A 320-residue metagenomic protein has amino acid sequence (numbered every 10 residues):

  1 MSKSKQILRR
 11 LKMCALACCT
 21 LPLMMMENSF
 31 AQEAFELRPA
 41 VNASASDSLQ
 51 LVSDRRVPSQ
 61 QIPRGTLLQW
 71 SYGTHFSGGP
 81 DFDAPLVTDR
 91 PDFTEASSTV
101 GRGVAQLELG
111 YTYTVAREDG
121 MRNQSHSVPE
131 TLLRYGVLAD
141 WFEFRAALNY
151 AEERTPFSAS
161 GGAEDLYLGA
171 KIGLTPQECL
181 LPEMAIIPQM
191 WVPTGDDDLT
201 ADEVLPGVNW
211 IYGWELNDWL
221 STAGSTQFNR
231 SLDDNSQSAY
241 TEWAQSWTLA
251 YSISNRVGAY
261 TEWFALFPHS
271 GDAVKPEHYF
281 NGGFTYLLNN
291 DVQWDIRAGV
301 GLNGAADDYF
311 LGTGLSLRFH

Functional and structural regions predicted by a protein language model:
K3-A15: Bacterial N-terminal signal peptides that target proteins for export
K12-M25: Bacterial N-terminal signal peptides
E27-A31: Sec/Tat signal peptide C-region and signal peptidase I cleavage site
Q32-H320: Transmembrane beta-barrel domains of Gram-negative outer membranes and organellar outer membranes
